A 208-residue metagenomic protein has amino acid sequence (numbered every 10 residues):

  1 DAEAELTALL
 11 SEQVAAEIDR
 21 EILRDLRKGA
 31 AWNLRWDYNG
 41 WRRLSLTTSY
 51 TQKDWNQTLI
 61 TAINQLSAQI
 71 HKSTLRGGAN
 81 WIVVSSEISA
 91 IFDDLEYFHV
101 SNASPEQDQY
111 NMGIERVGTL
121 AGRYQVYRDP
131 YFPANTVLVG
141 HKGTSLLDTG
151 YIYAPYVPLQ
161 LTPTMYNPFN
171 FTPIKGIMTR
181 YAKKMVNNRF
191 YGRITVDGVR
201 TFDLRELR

Functional and structural regions predicted by a protein language model:
A2, A15-R35, Q69-N80, I88 (+1 more regions): Intrinsically disordered or highly flexible coil/loop and linker segments, enriched in small and charged/polar residues
A2, D94-R208: Sequence/fold signature of self-assembling virion shell proteins
A4-Q65: Alpha-helical scaffold segments that mediate packing/assembly in large oligomeric complexes
A8, E12-Q13, G78-I82, Q125 (+1 more regions): Beta-sheet entry/capping signal
A8, Q13, K72, I114-R116 (+1 more regions): Homeobox/homeodomain signature
K28-W36, G40, S85-I88, S104-P105 (+3 more regions): Charge-rich, low-complexity amphipathic helices in intrinsically disordered tails/linkers adjacent to domains
D54-G77, V83, S89-M112: Flexible, glycine/threonine-enriched loop-and-boundary segments that flank and lead into catalytic domains of large
